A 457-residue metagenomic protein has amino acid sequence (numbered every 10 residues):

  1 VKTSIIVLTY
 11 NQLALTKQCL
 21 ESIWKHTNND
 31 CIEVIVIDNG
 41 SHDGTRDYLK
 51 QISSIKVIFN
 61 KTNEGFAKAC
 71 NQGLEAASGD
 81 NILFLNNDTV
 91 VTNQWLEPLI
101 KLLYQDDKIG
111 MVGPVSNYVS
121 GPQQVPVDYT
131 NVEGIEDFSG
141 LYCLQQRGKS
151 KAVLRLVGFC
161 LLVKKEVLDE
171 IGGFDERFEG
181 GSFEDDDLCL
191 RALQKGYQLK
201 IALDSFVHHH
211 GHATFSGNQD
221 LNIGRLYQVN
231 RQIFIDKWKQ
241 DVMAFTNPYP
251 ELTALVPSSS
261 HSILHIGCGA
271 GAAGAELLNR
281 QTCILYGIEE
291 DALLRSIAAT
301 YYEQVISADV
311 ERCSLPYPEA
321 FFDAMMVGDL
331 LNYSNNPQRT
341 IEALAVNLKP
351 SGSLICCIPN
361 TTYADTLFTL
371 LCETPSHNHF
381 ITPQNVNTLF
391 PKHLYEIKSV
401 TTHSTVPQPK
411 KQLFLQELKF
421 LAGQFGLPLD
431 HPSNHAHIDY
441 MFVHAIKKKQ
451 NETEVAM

Functional and structural regions predicted by a protein language model:
E21-C31: Short, acidic, metal-binding catalytic loop of nucleotide-sugar glycosyltransferases
D38-D47, T62: A conserved acidic beta->alpha catalytic loop
N60-A77: Glycine-rich, basic loop-to-helix element that forms the pyrophosphate-binding segment of sugar-nucleotide handling
I82: Short aromatic/hydrophobic "clamp" motif used to bind/position activated sugar donors
N93-D128: Conserved donor NDP-sugar-binding/catalytic core segment of glycosyltransferases
P98, L154-G172, R177-F206: A short, conserved alpha-helix in the catalytic core of glycosyltransferases
T130-L154: Short, flexible, basic/aromatic active-site loop/helix in glycosyltransferases
Y142, L168, S314, I355 (+5 more regions): A C-terminal cap/extension of S-adenosyl-L-methionine-dependent methyltransferases that defines the acceptor-substrate
